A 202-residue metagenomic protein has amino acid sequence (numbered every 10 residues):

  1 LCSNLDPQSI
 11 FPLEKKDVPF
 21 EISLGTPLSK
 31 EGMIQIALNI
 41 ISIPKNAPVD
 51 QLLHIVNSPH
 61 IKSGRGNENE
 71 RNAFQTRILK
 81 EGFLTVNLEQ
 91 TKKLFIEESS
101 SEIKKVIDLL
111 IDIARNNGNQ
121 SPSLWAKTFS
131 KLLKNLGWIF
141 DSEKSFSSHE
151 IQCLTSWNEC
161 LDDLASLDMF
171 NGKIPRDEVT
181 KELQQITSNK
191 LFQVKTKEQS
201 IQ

Functional and structural regions predicted by a protein language model:
L1-Q202: Polyanion-engaging groove/track-forming segments
